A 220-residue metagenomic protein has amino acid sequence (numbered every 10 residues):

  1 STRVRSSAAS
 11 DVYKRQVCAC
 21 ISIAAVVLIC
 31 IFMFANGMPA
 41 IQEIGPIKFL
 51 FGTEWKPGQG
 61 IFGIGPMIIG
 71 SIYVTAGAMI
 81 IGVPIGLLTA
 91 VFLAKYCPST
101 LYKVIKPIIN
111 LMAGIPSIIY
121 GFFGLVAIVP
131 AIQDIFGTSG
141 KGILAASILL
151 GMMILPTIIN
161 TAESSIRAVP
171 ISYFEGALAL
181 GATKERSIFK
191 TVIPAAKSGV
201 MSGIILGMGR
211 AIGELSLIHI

Functional and structural regions predicted by a protein language model:
T2-A9, Y13, I218-H219: Single conserved hydrophobic/aromatic residue that forms the stacking wall/gate of nucleotide- or nucleobase-binding
A35-A78, P98-S99: Periplasmic/extracellular loop-to-transmembrane helix junction in inner-membrane transport proteins
I61-T75, Q133-T157: Loop-to-helix entry region at the N-terminal start of transmembrane alpha-helices in multi-pass membrane transporters
M67, S71, P107-N110, G114 (+2 more regions): Residue-level signal for discrete positions within transmembrane alpha-helices of multi-pass small-molecule
A78-I109: Transmembrane-helix boundary motif in ABC transporter permease subunits
N110-L150: Generic hydrophobic transmembrane alpha-helix motif, especially the helices
P116, L180-G181, P194: Glycine/proline-centered hinge or cleavage motifs at structural transition points of membrane proteins
T161-A162, K184-L217: Transmembrane alpha-helices
